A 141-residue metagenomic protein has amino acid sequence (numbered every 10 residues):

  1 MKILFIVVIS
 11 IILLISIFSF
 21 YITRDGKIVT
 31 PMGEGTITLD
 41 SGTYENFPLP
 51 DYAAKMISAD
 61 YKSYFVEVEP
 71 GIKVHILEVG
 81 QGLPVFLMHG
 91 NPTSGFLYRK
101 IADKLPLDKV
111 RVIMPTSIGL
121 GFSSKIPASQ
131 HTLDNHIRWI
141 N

Functional and structural regions predicted by a protein language model:
K2-L83, L107-V110, N135: Alpha/beta-hydrolase fold catalytic core
I15-S16, K100, W139: Short amphipathic alpha-helical face segments that pack within enzyme cores and frequently flank/anchor catalytic
I22-D25, F86, F96, K125-P127: Residues at secondary-structure transition points
E69-P70, M114-N141: Active-site loop/oxyanion-hole signature of alpha/beta-hydrolase fold enzymes
I72, L77-F122: Conserved HGGG/HGGXW glycine-rich cap/lid loop of the alpha/beta-hydrolase fold
